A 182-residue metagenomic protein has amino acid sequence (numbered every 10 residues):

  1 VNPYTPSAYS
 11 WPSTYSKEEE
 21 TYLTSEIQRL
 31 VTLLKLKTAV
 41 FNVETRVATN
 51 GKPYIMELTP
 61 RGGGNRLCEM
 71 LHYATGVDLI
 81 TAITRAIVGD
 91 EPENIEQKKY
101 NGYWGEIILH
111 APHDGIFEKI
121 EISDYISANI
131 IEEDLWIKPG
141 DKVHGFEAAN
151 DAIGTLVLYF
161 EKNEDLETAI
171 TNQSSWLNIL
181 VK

Functional and structural regions predicted by a protein language model:
V1-L36, V40, V47, T59-I87 (+1 more regions): ATP-dependent carboxylate/phosphate-activation module, predominantly the ATP-grasp catalytic core and closely related
Y9-S13, T45, L109, L156-L158: Short beta-strand element of the conserved SAM-dependent methyltransferase core
V40-N42, W104: Extracellular structured ligand-interaction cores
V47-G51, P112: Short acidic-glycine loop/turn motifs at beta-strand connectors
Y54-E57: Protein kinase-like catalytic core scaffold
T84-K182: Peripheral (often C-terminal) accessory segments that flank ATP-dependent C-N-forming ligase machineries
